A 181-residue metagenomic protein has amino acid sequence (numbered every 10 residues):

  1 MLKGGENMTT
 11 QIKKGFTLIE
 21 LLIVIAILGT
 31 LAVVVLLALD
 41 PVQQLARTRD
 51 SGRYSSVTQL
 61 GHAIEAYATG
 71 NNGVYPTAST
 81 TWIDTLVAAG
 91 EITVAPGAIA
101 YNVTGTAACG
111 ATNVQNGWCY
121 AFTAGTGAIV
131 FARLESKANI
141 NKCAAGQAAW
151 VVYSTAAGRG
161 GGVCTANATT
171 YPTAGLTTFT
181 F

Functional and structural regions predicted by a protein language model:
M1-N7: Short, Lys/Arg-enriched N-terminal segments with co-localized hydrophobic residues within the first ~10-30 amino acids
T9-L39: N-terminal single-pass transmembrane signal-anchor helix
L21, D50, V114: Active-site-adjacent beta-strand anchor residues
A38-T58: Aliphatic-rich helix starts adjacent to a transmembrane/signal segment
E65, T69-A138, T180-F181: Extracellular/periplasmic head regions of type IV pilus-like filament subunits
T126-F181: Short, surface-exposed interaction loops/tails
